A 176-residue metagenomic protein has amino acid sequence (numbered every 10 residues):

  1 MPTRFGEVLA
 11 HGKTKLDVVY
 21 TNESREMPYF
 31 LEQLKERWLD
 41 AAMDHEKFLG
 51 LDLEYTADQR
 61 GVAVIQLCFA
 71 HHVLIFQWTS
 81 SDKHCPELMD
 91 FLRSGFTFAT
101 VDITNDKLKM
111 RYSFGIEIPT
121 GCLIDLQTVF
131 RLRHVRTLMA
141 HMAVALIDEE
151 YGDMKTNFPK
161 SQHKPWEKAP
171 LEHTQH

Functional and structural regions predicted by a protein language model:
M1-L49, S81, L126, H176: N-terminal accessory regions of nucleic-acid-interacting proteins
F48-G61: Short acidic, Gly/Ser-rich segments with clustered Asp/Glu that frequently serve as metal-coordination loops in enzyme
G61-F69: Acidic, metal-ligating active-site segments
H72-L92: Nucleic-acid-processing active sites and adjacent nucleic-acid-binding tracks, predominantly divalent metal-dependent
T97-I103: Acidic beta-strand-to-loop metal/phosphate-binding motif
S113-I124: A short alpha->loop->secondary-structure connector
L126-A145: Short alpha-helix plus adjacent loop in nuclease-associated cores
V144-H176: Acidic, Mg2+-coordinating catalytic module of metal-dependent nucleases/exonucleases that use a two-metal-ion mechanism
